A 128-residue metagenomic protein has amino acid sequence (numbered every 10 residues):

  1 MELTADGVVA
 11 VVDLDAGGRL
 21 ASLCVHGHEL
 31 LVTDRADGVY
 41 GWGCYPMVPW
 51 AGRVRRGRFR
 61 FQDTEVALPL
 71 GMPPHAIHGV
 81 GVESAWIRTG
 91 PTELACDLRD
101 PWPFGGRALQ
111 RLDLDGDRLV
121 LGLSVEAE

Functional and structural regions predicted by a protein language model:
M1-E128: Surface-exposed acidic/polar loop and edge beta-strand patches at domain peripheries
